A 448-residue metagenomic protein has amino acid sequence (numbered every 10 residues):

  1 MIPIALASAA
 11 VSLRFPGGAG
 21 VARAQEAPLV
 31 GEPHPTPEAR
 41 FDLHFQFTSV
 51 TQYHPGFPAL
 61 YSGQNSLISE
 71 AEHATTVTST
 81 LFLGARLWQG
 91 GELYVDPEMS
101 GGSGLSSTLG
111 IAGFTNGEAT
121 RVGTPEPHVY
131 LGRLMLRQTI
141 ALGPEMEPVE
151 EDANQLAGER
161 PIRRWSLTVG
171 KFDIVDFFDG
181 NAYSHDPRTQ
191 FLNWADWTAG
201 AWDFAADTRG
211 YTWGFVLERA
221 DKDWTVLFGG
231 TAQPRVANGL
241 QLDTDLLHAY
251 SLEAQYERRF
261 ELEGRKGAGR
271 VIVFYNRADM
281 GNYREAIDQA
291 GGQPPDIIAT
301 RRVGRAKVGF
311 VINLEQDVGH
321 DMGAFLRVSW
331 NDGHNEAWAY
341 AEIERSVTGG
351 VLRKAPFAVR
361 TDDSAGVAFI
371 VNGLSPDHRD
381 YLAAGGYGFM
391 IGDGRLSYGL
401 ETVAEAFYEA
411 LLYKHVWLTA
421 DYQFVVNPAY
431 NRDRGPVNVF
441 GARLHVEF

Functional and structural regions predicted by a protein language model:
G31-F41, H54-G56, G84-L93, A141-R164 (+6 more regions): Short loop/turn motifs that connect adjacent beta-strands in outer-membrane beta-barrel proteins
T36, A85-L87, P97, Q138-I140 (+8 more regions): Residue-level signature of outer-membrane beta-barrel architecture
F41, T75-L81, Y130-L134, W165 (+8 more regions): Hydrophobic, lipid-facing positions within transmembrane beta-strands of outer-membrane proteins
L43, F47-T51, V95-M99, L167-K171 (+9 more regions): Transmembrane beta-barrel strands of outer-membrane/channel proteins
S49-Y53, M99-S103, I140-L142, K171-D176 (+8 more regions): Transmembrane beta-strands of outer-membrane beta-barrel pores
L109-E126, Y130, G143-Q255, D296 (+1 more regions): Surface-exposed coil loops of outer-membrane beta-barrel proteins
G132-E145, V367, P436-F448: Outer-membrane beta-barrel "beta-signal"
E257, I272-G304, F325, D332 (+2 more regions): Outer membrane beta-barrel transmembrane domains
